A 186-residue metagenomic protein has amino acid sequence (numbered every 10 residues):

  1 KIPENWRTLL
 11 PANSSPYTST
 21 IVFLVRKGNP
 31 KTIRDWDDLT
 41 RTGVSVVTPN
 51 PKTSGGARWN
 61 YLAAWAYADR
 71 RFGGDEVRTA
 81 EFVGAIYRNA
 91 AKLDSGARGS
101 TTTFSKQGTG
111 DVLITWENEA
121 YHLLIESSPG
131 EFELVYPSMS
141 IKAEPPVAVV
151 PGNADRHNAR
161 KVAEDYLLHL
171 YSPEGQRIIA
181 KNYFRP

Functional and structural regions predicted by a protein language model:
K1-T53: N-terminal segment of the mature folded domain
N5-P16, D37, L124-I141: Short beta-strand->loop
L10, V25-K27, S45-F72, I86-A90 (+1 more regions): Short beta-strand->loop
I21-N29, E144-V162, I178-N182: A bilobed periplasmic-binding-protein/Venus flytrap-type ligand-binding module shared by bacterial periplasmic
G28-R34, T53, A66-G74, N153-A163: Short helix-loop capping/hinge motifs at secondary-structure junctions, enriched in acidic/polar residues
D37, L62, A66, T102 (+4 more regions): Solvent-exposed, polar/charged alpha-helical surfaces in well-ordered, non-transmembrane soluble domains, broadly
K52-G55, L167-P186: Periplasmic-binding protein-like
R71-S138: Ligand-binding pocket segment of bilobal, Venus flytrap-like solute-binding proteins
